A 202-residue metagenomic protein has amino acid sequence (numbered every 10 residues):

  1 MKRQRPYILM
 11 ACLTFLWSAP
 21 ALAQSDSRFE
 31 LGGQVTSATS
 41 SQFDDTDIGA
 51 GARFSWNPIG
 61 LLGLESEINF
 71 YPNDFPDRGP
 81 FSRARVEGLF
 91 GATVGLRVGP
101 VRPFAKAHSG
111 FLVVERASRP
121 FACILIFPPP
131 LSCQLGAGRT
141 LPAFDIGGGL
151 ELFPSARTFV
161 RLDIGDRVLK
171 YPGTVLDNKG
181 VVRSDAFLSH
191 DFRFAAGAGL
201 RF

Functional and structural regions predicted by a protein language model:
M1-L9: Bacterial N-terminal signal peptides that target proteins for export
L9-S18: Bacterial N-terminal signal peptides
A21-P58, L64, I68-Y71, V168 (+1 more regions): Short glycine/proline- and aromatic-enriched beta-strand/turn motifs that initiate or cap beta-hairpins
T36-Q42, Y71-D77, L112-S118, V168-L176: Sequence/structural signature of outer-membrane beta-barrel proteins
S40-Q42, E151-F159, G165-T174, D185-D191: Subset of outer-membrane beta-barrel
Q42-F43, G99, N178-K179: Short glycine/serine/proline-enriched coil/turn segments at secondary-structure junctions
I48, P120-A122, V175-D177: Short, glycine/charged-enriched secondary-structure capping and boundary segments
R53-I146, L152-R161, S189-F202: Gram-negative (and chloroplast) outer-membrane scaffold detector with strong preference for beta-barrel transmembrane
